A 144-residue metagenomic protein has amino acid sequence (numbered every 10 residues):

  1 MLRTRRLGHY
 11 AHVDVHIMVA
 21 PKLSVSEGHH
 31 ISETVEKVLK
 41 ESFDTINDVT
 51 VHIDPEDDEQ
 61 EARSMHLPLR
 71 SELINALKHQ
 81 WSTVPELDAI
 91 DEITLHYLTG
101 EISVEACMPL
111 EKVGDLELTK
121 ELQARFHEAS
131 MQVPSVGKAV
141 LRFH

Functional and structural regions predicted by a protein language model:
M1-H144: Peripheral (non-transmembrane) domains and long loops of multi-pass membrane proteins
